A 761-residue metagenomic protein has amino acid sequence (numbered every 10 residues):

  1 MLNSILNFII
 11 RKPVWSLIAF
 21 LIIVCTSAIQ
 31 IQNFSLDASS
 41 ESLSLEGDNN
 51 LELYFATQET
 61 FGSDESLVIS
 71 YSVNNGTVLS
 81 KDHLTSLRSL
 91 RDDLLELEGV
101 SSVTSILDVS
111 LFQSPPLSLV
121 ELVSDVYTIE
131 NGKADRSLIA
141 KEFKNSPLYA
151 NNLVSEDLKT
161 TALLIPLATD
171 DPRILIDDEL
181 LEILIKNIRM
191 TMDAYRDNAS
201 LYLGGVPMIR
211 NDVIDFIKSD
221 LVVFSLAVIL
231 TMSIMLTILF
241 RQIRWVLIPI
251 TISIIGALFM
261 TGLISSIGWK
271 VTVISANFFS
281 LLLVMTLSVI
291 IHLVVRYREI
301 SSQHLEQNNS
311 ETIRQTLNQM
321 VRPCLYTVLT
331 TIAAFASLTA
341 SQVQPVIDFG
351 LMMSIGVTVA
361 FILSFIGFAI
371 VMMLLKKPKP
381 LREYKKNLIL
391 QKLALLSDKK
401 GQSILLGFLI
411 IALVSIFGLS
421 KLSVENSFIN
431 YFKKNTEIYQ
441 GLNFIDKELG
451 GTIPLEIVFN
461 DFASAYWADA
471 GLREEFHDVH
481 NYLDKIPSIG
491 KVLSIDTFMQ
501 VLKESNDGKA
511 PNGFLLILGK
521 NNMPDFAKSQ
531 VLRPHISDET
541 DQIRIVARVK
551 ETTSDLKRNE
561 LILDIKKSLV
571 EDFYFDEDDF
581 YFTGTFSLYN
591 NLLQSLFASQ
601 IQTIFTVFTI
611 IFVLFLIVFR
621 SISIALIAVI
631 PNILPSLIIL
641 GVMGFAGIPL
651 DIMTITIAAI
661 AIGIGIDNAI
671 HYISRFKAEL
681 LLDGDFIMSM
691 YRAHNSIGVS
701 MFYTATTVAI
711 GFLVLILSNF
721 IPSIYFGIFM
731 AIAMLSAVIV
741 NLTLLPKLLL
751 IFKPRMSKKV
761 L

Functional and structural regions predicted by a protein language model:
M1-I229: Membrane-proximal extracytoplasmic
M1-L36, F365-I370, L374, P378-F428 (+2 more regions): Signature of alpha-helical transmembrane segments and their immediate interfacial
E59, T85, I129-I243, E474-H477 (+2 more regions): Extracytoplasmic
K218-V271, S341-Q344, Q602-G647, L717 (+1 more regions): Interfacial segments of transmembrane alpha-helices in multi-pass membrane proteins
M235, L325-G367, F612-L616, I638-P649 (+2 more regions): Hydrophobic, glycine/alanine-rich multi-pass transmembrane helices and their short helix-loop junctions in large
I250, V289, S302-S341, V629 (+3 more regions): Pore- and gate-forming transmembrane helices of large, multi-pass membrane proteins
M260-K377: Hydrophobic alpha-helical segments
K400-G519: Juxtamembrane segments of multi-pass membrane proteins
